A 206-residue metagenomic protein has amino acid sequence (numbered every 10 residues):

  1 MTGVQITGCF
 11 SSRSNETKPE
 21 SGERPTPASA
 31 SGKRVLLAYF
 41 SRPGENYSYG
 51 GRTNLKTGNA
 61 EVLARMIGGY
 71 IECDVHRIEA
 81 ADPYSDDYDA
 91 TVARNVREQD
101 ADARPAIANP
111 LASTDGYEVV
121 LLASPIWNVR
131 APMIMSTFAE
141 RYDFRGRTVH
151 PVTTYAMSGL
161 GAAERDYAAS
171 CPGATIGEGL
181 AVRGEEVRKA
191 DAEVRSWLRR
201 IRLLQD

Functional and structural regions predicted by a protein language model:
M1-T2, I6: N-terminal export leaders
G8-Y117, V129, R199-Q205: N-terminal beta1-alpha1-beta2 submodule of the flavodoxin-like/Rossmannoid cofactor-binding fold
L37-Y39, V75, L122, P151-T153 (+1 more regions): Structural beta-sheet core signal
R42-E45, A80-S85, I126-R130, Y155-L160 (+1 more regions): Solvent-exposed loop/turn segments at secondary-structure junctions within structured extracellular/periplasmic domains
T57, E61, R65, P132 (+2 more regions): Short, surface-exposed alpha-helical segments at coil->helix boundaries
L63-Y70, D74, A123, T137-Y142 (+3 more regions): Structured segments of extracytoplasmic/periplasmic soluble domains in secreted or envelope-associated proteins
Y88-P172: Helix-loop-strand module that forms the ligand-binding subsite of alpha/beta enzymes
T175-D206: Glycine-rich phosphate/pyrophosphate-binding loop and the adjoining helix
